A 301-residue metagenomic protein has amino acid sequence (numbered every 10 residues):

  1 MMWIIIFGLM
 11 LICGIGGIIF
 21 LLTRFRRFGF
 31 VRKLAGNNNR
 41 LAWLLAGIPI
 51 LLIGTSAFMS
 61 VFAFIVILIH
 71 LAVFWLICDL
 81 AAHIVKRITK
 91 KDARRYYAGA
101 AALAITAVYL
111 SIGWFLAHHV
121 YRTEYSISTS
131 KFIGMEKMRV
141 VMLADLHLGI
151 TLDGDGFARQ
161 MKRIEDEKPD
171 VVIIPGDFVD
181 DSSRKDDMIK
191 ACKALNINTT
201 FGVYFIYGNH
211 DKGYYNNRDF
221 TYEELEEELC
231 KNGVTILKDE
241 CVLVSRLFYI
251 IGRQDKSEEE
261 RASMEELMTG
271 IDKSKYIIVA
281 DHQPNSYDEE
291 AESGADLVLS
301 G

Functional and structural regions predicted by a protein language model:
M1-H118: Non-catalytic terminal accessory segments
F7, F20, F25-F30, F58 (+11 more regions): Phenylalanine-focused residue identity feature
I18, A63-D79, Y125-T129, L267-A280 (+2 more regions): Extended recognition/assembly regions associated with phosphoester-bond processing machinery
R24-R27, R32, R40, W75 (+12 more regions): Arginine residue identity/basic-tract feature
I53-F64, K91-A93, K131-M135, V244-L247 (+1 more regions): Generic structural signal for short, solvent-exposed loop/turn connectors between secondary structure elements
H70, H83, H118-H119, H147 (+2 more regions): Histidine (H) residue identity feature
K86-A144, G149-E167, R184: N-terminal signal-anchor transmembrane helix
M135-G301: Soluble catalytic domains of enzymes that build or remodel membrane lipids, polysaccharides, and related
